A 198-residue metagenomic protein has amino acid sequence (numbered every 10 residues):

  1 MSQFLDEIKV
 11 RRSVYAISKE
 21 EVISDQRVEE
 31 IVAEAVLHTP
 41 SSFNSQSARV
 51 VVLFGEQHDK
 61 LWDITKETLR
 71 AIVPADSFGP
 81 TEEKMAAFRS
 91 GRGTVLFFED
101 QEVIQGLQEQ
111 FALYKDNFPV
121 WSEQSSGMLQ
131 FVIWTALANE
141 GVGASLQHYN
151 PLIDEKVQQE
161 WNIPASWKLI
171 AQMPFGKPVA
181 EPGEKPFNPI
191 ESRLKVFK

Functional and structural regions predicted by a protein language model:
M1-G93, F197-K198: N-terminal amphipathic, basic helical "cap/leader" segment at the start of enzyme domains
D6-V10, V14-A16, L169-K198: C-terminal helix-cap and adjacent tail motif
A35-V36, F111-Q159: Small-aliphatic-rich amphipathic alpha-helix that forms the alpha element of a beta-alpha
K66-E67, E109-N117, F187: Short, surface-exposed, charged loop/turn segments at secondary-structure junctions
S90, V95, F175-K177: C-terminal edge-of-domain segments
E99-V103: Short glycine-enriched loops at secondary-structure junctions
Q158-A165, P182-P186: Short proline/glycine-enriched turn/loop segments at secondary-structure junctions
